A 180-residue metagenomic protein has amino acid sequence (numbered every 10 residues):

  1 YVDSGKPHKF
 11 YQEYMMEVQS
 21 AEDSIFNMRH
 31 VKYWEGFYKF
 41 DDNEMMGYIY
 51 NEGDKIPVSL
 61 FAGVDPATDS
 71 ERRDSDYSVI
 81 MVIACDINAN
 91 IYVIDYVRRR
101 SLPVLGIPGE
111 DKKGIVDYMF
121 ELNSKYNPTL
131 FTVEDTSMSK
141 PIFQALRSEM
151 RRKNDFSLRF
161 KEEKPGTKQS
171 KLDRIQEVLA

Functional and structural regions predicted by a protein language model:
Y1-A67: ATPase catalytic-site recognition across NTP-hydrolyzing enzymes
Y1-S4, R73, K171: Short, Φ-rich (hydrophobic/aromatic) sequence segments
K9, E17-A21, D86-A180: Mg2+-dependent endonuclease catalytic cores in nucleic-acid-processing enzymes, primarily RNase H-like
E22-S24, S70-R73, P141-I142: Short acidic/glycine-rich loop or secondary-structure boundary segments that cap or lie
I49-K55, S70-D74, E121-K125: Short, conserved, surface-exposed binding loops centered on an aromatic residue
L60, R73-D76, P108, K112: Hydrophobic alpha-helical segments and helix-packing faces
A62-G63, V82, T132: Structured core elements
V64-I80: An active-site-proximal beta-strand-loop segment
